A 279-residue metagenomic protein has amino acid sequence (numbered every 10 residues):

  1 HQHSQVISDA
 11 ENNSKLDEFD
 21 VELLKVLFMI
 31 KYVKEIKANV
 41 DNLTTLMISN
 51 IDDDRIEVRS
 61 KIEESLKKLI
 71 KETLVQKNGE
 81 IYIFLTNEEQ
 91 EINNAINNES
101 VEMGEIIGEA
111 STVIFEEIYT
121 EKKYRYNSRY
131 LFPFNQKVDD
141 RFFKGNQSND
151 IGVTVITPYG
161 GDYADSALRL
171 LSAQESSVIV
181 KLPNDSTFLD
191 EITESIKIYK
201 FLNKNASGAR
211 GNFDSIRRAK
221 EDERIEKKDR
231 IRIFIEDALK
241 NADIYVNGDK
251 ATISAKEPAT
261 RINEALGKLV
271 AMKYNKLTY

Functional and structural regions predicted by a protein language model:
H1-Y279: Extended alpha-helical scaffold and adjacent linker segments that couple domains and build interaction/assembly
